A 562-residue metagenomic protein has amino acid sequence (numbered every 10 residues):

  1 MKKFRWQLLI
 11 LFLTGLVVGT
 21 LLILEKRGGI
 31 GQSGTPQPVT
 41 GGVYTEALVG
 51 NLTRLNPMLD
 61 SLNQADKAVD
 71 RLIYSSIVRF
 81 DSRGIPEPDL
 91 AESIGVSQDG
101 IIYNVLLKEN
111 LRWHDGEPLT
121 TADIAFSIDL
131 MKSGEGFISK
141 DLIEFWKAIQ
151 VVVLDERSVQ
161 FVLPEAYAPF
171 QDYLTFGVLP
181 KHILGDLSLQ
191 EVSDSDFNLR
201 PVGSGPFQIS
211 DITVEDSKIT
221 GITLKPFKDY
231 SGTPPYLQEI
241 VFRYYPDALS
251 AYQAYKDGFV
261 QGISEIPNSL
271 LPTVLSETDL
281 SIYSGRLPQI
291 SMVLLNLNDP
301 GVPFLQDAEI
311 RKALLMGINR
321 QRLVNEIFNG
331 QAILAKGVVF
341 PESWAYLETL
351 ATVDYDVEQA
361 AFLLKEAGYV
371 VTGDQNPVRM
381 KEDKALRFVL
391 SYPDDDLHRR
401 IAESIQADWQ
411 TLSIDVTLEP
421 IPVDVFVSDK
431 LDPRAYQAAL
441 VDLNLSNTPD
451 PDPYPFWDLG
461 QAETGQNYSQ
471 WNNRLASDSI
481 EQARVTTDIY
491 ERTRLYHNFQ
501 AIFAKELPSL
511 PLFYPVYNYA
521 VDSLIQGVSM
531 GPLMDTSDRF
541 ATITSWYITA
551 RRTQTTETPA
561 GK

Functional and structural regions predicted by a protein language model:
G15-V18, S291, G317-A351, L397-Q406 (+1 more regions): Detector for C-terminal structural segments
A47-Q98, D129, V202-S204: N-terminal lobe/hinge region of extracytoplasmic solute-binding protein
V49-K67, L90-A91, E117, F170-L179 (+5 more regions): A structural "hinge/loop" feature
D81, F176-P235, E239, L249 (+4 more regions): Gly/Pro-rich hinge or "lid" segments in bacterial periplasmic/extracellular proteins
E92-F137, Q160-V162, A251-A254, F304-L305: Aromatic- and charge-enriched surface segment that lines or borders ligand/interaction sites
L142-L187: Surface-exposed binding/hinge segments that line and control ligand-binding clefts or catalytic entry sites
S195, F227-T273, Q406, S413-T417 (+1 more regions): Ligand-site clamp/hinge motif
T213, K218-K228, Y283, L305-A407 (+3 more regions): Append "and occasionally in soluble cytosolic enzymes with long acidic Gly/Pro-rich linkers
